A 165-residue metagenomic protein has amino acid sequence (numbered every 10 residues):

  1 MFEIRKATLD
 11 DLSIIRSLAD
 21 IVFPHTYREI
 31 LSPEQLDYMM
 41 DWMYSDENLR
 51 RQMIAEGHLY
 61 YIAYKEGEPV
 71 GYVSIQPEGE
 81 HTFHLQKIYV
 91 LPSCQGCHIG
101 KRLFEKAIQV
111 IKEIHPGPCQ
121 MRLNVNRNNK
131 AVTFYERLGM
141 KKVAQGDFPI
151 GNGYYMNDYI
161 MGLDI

Functional and structural regions predicted by a protein language model:
F2, K6-L12, S17-K87, L91-S93 (+3 more regions): Acetyl-CoA-dependent GNAT
W42, C97, Y154: Flexible, glycine- and charge-enriched loops at secondary-structure boundaries
E68, L91-E105, P118, N126-T133 (+1 more regions): Conserved glycine-rich acetyl-CoA-binding loop
G117-V132, E136-I165: C-terminal "cap" of GNAT-fold acetyltransferases
